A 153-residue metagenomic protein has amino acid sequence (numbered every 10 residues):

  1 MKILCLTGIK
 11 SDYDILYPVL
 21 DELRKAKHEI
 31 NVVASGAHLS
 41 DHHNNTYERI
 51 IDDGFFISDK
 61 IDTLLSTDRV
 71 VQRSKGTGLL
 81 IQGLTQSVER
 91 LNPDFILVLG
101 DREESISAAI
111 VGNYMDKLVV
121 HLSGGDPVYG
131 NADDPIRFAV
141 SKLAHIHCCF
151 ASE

Functional and structural regions predicted by a protein language model:
M1-H38: N-terminal subdomain of nucleotide-sugar transferases
L6, V33, V98-G100, L122-S123: Structural motif
I9, D101-R102, F150-E153: Helix N-cap/beta->alpha junction signal
E22, A108-G112, A139-V140: Hydrophobic/aromatic ligand-binding patch that stacks against planar heteroaromatic rings of cofactors or nucleotides
E29-R73, G83: Conserved nucleotide-sugar phosphate-binding/catalytic loop shared by glycosyltransferases and other
Q86-R102: Short N-terminal targeting/anchoring amphipathic segment
L97-Y114: An aromatic- and histidine-rich active-site surface loop
K117-E153: Active-site-proximal region of nucleotide-activated glycan assembly enzymes, centered on histidine/acidic-rich loops
